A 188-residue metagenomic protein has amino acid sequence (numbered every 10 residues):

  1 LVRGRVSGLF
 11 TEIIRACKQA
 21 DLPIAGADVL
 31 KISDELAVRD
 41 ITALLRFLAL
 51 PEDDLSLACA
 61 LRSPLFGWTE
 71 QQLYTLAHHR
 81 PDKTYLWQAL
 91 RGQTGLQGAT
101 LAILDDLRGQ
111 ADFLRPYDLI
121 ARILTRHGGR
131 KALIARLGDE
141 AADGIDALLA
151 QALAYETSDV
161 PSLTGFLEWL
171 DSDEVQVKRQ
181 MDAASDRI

Functional and structural regions predicted by a protein language model:
L1-T75, L86-Q88, A102, G109-F113 (+2 more regions): Conserved motor-region signature of P-loop NTPase helicases/translocases
L76-D82: Amphipathic, charged-and-aliphatic alpha-helical interface segments that function as noncatalytic docking
G95-A99, L104-L107: Basic, alpha-helical interaction scaffolds
